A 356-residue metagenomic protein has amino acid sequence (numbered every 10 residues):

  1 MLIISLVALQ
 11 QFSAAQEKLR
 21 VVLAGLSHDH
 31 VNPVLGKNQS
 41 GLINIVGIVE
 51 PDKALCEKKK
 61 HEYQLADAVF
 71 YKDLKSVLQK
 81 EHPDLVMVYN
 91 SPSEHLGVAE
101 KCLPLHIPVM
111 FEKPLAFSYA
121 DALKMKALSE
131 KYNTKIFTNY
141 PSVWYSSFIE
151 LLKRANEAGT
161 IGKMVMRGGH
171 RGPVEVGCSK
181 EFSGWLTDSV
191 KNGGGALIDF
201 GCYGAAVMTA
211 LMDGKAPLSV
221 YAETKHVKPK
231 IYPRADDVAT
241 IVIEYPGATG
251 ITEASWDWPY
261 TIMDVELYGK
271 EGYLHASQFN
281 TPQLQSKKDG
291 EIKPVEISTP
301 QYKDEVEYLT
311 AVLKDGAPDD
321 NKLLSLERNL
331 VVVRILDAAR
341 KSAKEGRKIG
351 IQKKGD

Functional and structural regions predicted by a protein language model:
M1-Q16: Bacterial Sec-dependent N-terminal signal peptides
F12-Y63: N-terminal Rossmann-like dinucleotide-binding module
L23, F111, I136-T138, A276: Hydrophobic residues in well-ordered beta-strands that form the structural core
Y63-L128: Beta-loop-alpha module in the N-terminal Rossmann-like domain of NAD(P)-dependent dehydrogenases, especially those
L85-M87, A311-D356: C-terminal helix-rich "cap/oligomerization" subdomain common to oxidoreductases
K124-S142, I161-M164: Rossmann-fold dehydrogenase core element
S142-E223, V227-I231, G346: Predominantly a Rossmann-like dinucleotide-binding segment in NAD(P)-dependent oxidoreductases
A206-T281, E307-P318, A338, G355-D356: Contiguous beta-strand/loop segments that form the cofactor/metal-binding neighborhood of enzyme cores
